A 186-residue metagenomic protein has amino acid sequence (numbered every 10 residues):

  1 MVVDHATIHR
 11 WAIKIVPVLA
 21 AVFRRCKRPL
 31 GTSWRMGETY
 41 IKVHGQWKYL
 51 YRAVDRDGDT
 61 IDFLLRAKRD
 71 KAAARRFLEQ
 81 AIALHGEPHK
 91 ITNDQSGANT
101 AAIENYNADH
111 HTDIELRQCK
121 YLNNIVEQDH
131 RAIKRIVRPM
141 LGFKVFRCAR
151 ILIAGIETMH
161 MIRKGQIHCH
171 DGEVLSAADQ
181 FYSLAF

Functional and structural regions predicted by a protein language model:
M1-F186: Residue-level recognition of single "structural anchor" positions that define or cap local secondary structure
